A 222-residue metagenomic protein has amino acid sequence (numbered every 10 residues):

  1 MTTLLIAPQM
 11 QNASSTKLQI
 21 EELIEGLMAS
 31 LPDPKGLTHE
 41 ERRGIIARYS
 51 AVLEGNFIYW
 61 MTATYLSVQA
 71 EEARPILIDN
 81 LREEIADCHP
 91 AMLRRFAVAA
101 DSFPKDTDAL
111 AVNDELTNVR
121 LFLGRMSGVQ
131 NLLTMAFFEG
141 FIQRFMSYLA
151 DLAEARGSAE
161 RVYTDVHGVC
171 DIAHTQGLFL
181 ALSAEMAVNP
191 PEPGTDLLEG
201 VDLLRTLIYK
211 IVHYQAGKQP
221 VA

Functional and structural regions predicted by a protein language model:
T2-A222: Non-heme di-metal
